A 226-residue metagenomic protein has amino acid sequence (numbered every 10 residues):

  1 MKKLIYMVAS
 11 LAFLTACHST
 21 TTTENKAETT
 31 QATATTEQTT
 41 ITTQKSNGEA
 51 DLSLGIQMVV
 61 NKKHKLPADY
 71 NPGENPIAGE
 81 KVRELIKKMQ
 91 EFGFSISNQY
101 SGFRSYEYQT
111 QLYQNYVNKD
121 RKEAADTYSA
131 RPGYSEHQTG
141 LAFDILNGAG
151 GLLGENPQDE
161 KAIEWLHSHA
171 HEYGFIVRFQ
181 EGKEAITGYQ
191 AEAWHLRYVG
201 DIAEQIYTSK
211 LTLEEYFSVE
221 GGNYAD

Functional and structural regions predicted by a protein language model:
K2-S10: Sec-dependent signal peptide recognition, specifically the positively charged N-region followed immediately by
F13-A16: C-terminal motif of bacterial Sec signal peptides marking the signal peptidase cleavage site
H18-D226: Extracytoplasmic cell-surface/polysaccharide-interacting catalytic and binding patches
